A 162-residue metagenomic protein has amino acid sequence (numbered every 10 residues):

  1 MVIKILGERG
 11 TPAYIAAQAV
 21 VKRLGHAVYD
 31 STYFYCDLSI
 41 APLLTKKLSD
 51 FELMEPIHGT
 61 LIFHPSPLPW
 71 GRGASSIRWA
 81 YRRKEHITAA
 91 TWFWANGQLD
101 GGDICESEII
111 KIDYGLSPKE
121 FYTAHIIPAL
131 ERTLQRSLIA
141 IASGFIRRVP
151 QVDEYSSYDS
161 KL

Functional and structural regions predicted by a protein language model:
M1-L162: One-carbon transfer enzymes
